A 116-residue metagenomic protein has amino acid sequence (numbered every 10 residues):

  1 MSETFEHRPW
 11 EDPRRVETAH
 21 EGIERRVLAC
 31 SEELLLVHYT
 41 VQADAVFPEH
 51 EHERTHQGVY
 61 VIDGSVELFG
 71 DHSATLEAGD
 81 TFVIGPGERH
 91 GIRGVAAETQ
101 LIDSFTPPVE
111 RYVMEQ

Functional and structural regions predicted by a protein language model:
M1-E33, M114-Q116: A short, N-terminal "cap"/entry segment at the start of jelly-roll beta-barrel domains of the cupin/DSBH fold
V37-H52: Conserved short histidine dyad/triad with adjacent acidic residue
R54-E67: Glycine- and acidic-residue-biased ligand/ion/polar-headgroup-sensing regions
D71-G87: Short acidic-glycine-tyrosine-enriched beta hairpin
P86-R111: Ligand-binding loop in jelly-roll beta-barrel domains
